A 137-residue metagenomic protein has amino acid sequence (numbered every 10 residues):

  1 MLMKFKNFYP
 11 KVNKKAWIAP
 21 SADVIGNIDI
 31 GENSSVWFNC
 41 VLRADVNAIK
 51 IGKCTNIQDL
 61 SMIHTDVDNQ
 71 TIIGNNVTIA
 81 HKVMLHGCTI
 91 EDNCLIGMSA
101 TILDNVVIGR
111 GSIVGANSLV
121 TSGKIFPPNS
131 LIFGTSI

Functional and structural regions predicted by a protein language model:
M1-N13, D45-S61, T65-D66, Q70-N75 (+1 more regions): Glycine-rich hexapeptide-repeat left-handed beta-helix
M1-S35, N39-V41: Extended, small-residue-rich solenoid/repeat segments and analogous flexible loops that form exposed scaffolds
